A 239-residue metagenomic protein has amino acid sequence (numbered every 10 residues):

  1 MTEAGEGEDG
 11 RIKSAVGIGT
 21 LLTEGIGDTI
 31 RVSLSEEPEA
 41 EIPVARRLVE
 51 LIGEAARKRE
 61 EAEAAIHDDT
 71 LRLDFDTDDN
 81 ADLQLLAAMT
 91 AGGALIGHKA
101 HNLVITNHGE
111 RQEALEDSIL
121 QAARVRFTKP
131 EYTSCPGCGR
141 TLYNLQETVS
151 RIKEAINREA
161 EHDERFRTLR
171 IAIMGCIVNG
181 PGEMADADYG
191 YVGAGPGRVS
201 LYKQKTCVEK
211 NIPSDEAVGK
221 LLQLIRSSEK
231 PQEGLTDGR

Functional and structural regions predicted by a protein language model:
M1-F166, R170-A172: Catalytic alpha/beta core domains of metabolic enzymes, predominantly
R59, Q232-L235: Short, flexible/disordered secondary-structure transition segments
A65, D237-R239: Acidic, low-complexity intrinsically disordered tails
C135, F166, I171-M174, V178-P181 (+2 more regions): Predominantly single-stranded RNA-binding modules in RNA-associated proteins
I177-E183, A187-C207: Nucleotide-binding motor/catalytic cores of P-loop/tubulin-like NTPases across gene-expression machines
P196-K230: Beta-strand/loop-dominated core regions that host nucleotide or nucleotide-derived cofactor-binding catalytic loops
